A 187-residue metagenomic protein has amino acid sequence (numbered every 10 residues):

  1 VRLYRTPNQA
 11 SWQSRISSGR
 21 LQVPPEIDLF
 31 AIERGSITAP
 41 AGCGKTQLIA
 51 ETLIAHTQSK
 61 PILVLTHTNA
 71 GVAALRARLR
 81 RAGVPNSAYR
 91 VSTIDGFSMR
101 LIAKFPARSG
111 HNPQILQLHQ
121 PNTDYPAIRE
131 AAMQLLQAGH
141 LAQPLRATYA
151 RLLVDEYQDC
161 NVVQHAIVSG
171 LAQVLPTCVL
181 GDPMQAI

Functional and structural regions predicted by a protein language model:
V1-P106: P-loop NTPase Walker
L29-R34, P113-I187: Conserved helicase NTPase motor core
R108-G110: Transmembrane alpha-helix boundary signature
